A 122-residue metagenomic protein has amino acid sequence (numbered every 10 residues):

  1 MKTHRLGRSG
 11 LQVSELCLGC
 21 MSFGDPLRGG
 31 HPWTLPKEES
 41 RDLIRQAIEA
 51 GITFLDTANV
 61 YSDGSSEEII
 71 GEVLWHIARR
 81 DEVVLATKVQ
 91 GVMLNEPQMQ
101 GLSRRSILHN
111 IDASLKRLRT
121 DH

Functional and structural regions predicted by a protein language model:
M1-V84: N-terminal binding-site loop/beta-alpha segment at the start of enzyme catalytic domains that lines or forms
Q12, Q46, Q90, Q98-Q100: Residue-identity detector for glutamine
S22, V89-G91: Active-site-proximal loop/turn and secondary-structure-junction residues that shape catalytic pockets, frequently
L27, L94-H122: Glycine/proline-rich, positively charged, aromatic-decorated active-site loop/lid region on the catalytic face
A47, K88, R117: Conserved catalytic core of Hanks-type protein kinase domains
I69-V73, K88, S106-A113: Generic beta-strand or strand-like secondary-structure segments
